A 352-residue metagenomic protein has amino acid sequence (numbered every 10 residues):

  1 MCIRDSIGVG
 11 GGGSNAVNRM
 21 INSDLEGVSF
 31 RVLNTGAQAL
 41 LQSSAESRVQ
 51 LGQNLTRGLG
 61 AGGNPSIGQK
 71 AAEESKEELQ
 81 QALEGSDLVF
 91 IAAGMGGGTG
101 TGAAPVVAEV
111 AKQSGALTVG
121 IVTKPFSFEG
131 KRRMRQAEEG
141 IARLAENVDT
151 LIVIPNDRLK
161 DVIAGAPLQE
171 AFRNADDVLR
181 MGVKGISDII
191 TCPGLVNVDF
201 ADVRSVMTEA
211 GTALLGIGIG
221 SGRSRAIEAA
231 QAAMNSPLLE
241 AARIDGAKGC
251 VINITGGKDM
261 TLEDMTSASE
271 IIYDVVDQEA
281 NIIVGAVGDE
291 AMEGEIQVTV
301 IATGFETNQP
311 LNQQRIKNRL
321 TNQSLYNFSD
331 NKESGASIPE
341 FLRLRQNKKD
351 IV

Functional and structural regions predicted by a protein language model:
R4-V352: Tubulin/FtsZ superfamily GTPase core signature
